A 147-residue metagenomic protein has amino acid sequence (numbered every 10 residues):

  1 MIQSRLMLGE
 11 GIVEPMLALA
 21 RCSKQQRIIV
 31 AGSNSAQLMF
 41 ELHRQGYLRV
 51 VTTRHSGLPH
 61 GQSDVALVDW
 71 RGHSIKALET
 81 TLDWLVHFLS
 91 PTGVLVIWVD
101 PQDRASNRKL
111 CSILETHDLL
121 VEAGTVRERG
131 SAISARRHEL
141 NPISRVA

Functional and structural regions predicted by a protein language model:
M1-Q25: Class I SAM-dependent methyltransferase Rossmann-like catalytic core, especially the SAM/SAH-binding loop
M7-G11, I29-A36: Class I SAM-dependent methyltransferase "Motif I" SAM/SAH-binding loop
P15-M16, N34, M39-G61: A short, well-structured beta->alpha microelement
V30-S35, T52-H55, V68-H73, W98-Q102: Structural motif
H55-K76, T80-D83: A short acidic, Gly/Pro-enriched loop at the edge of an enzyme's catalytic core that lines a small-molecule cofactor
A77-V94, C111: A short glycine-rich, Lys/Arg-flanked "PGG" loop and its adjoining helix->strand segment in the class I
I97-L120: Conserved class I S-adenosyl-L-methionine
S112, H117-A147: Core SAM-dependent methyltransferase catalytic element
